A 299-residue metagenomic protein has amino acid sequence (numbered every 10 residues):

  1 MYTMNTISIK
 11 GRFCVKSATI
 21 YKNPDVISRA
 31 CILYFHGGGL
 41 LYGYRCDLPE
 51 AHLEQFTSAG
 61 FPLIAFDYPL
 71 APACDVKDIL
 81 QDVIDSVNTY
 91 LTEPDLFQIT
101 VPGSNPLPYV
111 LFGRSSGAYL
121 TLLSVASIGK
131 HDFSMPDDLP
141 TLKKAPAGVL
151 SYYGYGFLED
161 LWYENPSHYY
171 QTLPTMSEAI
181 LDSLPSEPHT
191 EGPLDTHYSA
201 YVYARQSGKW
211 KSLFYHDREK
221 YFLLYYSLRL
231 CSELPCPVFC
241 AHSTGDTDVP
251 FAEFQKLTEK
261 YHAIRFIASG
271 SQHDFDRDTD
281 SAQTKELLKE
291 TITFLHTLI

Functional and structural regions predicted by a protein language model:
M1-I27: N-terminal cap/lid segment of alpha/beta-hydrolase-fold proteins
V15, P24-F56: Short, surface-exposed "cap/lid" segments of acyl-processing enzymes
C74-I99: Alpha/beta-hydrolase active-site loop
T92-T172, M176: Primarily recognizes the serine-hydrolase "nucleophile elbow" in alpha/beta-hydrolase and SGNH/GDSL folds
Y152-L230: Accessory cap/linker subdomain of secreted extracellular hydrolases
L234, C240-H242, D246: Short beta-strand/loop motif that positions the catalytic acidic residue of the alpha/beta-hydrolase fold
T247-E253: Conserved alpha/beta-hydrolase "acid-adjacent" motif
S271-T284: Catalytic histidine-centered segment of alpha/beta-hydrolase-like enzymes
